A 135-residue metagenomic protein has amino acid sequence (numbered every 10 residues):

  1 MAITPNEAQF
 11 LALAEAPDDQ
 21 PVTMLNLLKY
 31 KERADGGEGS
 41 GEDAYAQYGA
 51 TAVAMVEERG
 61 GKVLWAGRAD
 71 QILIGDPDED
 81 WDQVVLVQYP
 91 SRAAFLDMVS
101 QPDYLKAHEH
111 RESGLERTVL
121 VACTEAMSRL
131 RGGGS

Functional and structural regions predicted by a protein language model:
M1-D82, P90-A94, T124-S135: Short S/T/G/P-rich N-terminal loop/turn motif that feeds into the first structured element of a domain
L86-Q88, A93-S135: Short, Lys/Arg-rich amphipathic alpha-helical interaction segments that bind nucleic acids or acidic protein surfaces
